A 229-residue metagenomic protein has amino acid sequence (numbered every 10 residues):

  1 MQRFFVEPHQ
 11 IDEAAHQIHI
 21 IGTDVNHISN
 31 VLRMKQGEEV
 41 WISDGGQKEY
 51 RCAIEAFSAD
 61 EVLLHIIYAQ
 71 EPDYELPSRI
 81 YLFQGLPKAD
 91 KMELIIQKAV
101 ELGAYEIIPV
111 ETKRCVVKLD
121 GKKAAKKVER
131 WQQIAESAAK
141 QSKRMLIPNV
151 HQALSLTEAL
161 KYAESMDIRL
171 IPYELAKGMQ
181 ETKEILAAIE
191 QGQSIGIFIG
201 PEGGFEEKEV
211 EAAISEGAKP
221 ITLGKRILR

Functional and structural regions predicted by a protein language model:
M1-E71: N-terminal positively charged helical leader segments and presequences
H9, A69, E111-R114, K225-R226: Short, ordered loop/turn segments at secondary-structure junctions
V40, H65, E71-F83, L186-Q193: Mobile, glycine- and charge-enriched loop segments and immediately flanking short secondary-structure elements within
D73-L170: RNA substrate-binding interface of SAM-dependent RNA methyltransferases
A159-E164, T182-E190: Short amphipathic alpha-helix with an adjacent loop that forms part of the alpha/beta core around
L175-K177, E202, K225-L228: Short, acidic/turn-prone active-site loops that include or flank metal/cofactor- and phosphate-binding residues
G192-A212: A C-terminal functional module that forms or caps the active site or interfaces directly with catalytic machinery
E206-R229: Structured adenosyl-cofactor binding patch, chiefly the S-adenosyl-L-methionine
